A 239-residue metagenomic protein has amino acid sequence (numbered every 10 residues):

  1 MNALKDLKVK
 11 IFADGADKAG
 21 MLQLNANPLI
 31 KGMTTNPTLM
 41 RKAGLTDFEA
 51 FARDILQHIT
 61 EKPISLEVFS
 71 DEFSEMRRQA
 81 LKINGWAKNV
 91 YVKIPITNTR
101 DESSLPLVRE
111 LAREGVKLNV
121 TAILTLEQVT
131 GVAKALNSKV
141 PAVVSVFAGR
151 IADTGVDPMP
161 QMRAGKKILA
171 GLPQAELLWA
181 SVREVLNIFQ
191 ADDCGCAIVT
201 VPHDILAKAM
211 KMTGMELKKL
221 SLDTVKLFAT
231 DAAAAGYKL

Functional and structural regions predicted by a protein language model:
N2-I30, T34-E110, E114, A148-I151: Active-site beta->alpha loop and helix N-cap motifs at the rims of alpha/beta catalytic domains
N36, D47, E75, Y91-V92 (+2 more regions): Non-transmembrane, interaction-prone segments in cytosolic or luminal domains
R41, A50, Q128, K208-A209: Flexible domain-boundary/linker segments
E102, P106-R109, V116-A207, T213-A235: Catalytic alpha/beta core domains of metabolic enzymes, predominantly
K238-L239: C-terminal extensions of enzymes
